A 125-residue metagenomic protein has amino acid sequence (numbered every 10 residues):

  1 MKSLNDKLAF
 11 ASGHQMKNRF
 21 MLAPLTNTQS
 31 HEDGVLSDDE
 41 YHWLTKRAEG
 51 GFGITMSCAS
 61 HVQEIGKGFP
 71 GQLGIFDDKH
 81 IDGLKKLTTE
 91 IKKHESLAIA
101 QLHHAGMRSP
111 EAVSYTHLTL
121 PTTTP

Functional and structural regions predicted by a protein language model:
M1-H103: N-terminal capping/small domains of soluble enzymes
H104-R108: Short, internal active-site loops enriched in acidic
S109-S114: Short acidic, glycine/serine/threonine-rich loops at helix termini
T116-T122: Conserved small/polar residues in nucleotide/adenosyl-binding loops
